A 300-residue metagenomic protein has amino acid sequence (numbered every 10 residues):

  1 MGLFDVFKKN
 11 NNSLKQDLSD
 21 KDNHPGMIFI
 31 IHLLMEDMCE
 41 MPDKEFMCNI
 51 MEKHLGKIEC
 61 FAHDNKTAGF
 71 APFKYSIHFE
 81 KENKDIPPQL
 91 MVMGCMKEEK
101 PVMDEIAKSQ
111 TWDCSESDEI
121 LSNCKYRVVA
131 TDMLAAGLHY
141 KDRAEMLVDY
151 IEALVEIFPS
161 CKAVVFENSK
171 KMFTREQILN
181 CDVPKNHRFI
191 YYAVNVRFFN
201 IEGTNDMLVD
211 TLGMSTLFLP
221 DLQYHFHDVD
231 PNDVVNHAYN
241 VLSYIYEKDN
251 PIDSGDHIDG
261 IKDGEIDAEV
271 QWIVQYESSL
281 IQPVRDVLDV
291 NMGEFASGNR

Functional and structural regions predicted by a protein language model:
G2-E52: N-terminal alpha-helical "arm" segments
K21-N23, D118-Y126, D206-L217: Short, compositionally biased low-complexity segments
M35, C39, A135-R143, F226-D230: Conserved aromatic-histidine-acidic binding/catalytic patches
C39-E119: N-terminal low-complexity, intrinsically disordered segments
E45, E145-V148, N232-Y239: Short, well-ordered alpha-helical segments
E52-A62, D149-V164, Y246-D253: Structural alpha-beta junctions
M93-A193: Internal, hydrophobic cores of structured domains that mediate oligomerization or house catalytic pockets within large
F166-R300: Aromatic/basic-lined ligand-recognition segments that form π-stacking hydrophobic pockets flanked by Lys/Arg to engage
